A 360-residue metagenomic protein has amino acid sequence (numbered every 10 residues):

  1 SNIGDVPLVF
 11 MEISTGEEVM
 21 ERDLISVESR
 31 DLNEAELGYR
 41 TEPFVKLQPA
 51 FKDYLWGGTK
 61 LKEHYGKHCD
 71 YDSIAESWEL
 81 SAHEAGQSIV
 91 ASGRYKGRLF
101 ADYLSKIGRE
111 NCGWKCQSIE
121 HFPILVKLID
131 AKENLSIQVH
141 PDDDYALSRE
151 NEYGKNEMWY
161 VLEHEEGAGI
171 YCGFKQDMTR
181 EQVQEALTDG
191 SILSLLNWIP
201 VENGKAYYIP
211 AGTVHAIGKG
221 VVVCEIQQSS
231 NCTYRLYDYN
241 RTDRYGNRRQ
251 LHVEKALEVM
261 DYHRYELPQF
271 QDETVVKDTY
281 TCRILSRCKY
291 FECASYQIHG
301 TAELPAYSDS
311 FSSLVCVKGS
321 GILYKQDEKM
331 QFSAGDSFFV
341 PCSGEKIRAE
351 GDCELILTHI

Functional and structural regions predicted by a protein language model:
S1, L196-Y208, V222, K325-G344: Short acidic-glycine-tyrosine-enriched beta hairpin
S1, V126-K127, L135, E157-Y160 (+5 more regions): His/acidic/aromatic-lined binding-pocket segments of jelly-roll/cupin-type domains and related regulatory beta-sandwich
S1-L24, H121, I129-N134, D143 (+5 more regions): Ligand-binding loop in jelly-roll beta-barrel domains
E21-M178, N240-P268, C293: Transition-metal
G167-E202, Y307, S313-S333: A short beta-strand-loop-beta hairpin characteristic of the jelly-roll/cupin
A186-Y234: Loop-centered beta-sheet repeat module
T213-V275: Aromatic-anchored, glycine/proline-accented short structural segments that stabilize local strand-turns or short
F270-D336: Acidic/His-leaning functional-site neighborhoods
